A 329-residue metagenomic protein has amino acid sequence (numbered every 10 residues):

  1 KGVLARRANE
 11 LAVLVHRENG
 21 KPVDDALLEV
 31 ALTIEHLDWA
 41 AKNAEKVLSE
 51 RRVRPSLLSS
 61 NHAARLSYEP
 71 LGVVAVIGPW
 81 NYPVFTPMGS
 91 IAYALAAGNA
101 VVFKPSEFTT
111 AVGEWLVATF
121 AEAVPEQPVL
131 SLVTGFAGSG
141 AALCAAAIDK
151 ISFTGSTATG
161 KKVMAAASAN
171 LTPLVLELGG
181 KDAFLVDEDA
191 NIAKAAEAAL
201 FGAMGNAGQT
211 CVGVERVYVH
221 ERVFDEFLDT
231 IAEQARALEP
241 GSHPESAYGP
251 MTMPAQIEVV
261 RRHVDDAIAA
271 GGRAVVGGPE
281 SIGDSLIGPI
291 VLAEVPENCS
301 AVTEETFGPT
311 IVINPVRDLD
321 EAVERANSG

Functional and structural regions predicted by a protein language model:
K1-H62: N-terminal Rossmann-like NAD(P)+-binding subdomain of aldehyde/semialdehyde dehydrogenases
V3, L14, I34-A41, T119-A123 (+11 more regions): Alpha-helical structural signal in soluble globular domains
V15, L37, G98, L130 (+7 more regions): Residue-level signal for inorganic ion chemistry
E45, E122-E126, L238, C299: Short helix-capping segments at alpha-helix termini
V53-K194, V316: Rossmann-like NAD(P) dinucleotide-binding subdomain of oxidoreductase/dehydrogenase enzymes
A158-P296, D318-R325: ALDH superfamily catalytic-core signature
D284-I287, E304-T310, N327-G329: Conserved glycine-rich beta-strand-loop-beta hairpin in the small C-terminal domain of fold type I
